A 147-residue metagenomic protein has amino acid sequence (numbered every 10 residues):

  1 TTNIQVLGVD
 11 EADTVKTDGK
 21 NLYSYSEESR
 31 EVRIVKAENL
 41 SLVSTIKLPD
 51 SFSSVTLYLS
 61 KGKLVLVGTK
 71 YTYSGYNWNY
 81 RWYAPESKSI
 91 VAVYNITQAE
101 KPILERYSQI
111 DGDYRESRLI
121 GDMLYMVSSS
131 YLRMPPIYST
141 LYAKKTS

Functional and structural regions predicted by a protein language model:
T1-S147: Beta-sheet-rich non-transmembrane sensory/scaffold domains
